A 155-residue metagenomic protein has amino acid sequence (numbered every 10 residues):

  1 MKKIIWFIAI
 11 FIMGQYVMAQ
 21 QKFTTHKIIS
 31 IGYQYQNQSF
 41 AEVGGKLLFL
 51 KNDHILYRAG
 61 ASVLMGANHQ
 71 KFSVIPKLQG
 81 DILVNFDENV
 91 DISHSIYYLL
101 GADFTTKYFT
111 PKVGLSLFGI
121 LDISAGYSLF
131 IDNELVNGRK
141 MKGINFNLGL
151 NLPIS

Functional and structural regions predicted by a protein language model:
M1-K27: Bacterial Sec-dependent N-terminal signal peptides
T25-Y35, I55-A67, I92-K107, I123-N133: Transmembrane beta-strand segments that form the barrel wall of outer-membrane beta-barrel proteins
I28-N85: Glycine- and aromatic-enriched membrane insertion/assembly motifs of diderm outer-membrane and organelle channel
N37, A67-K71, F86-E88, Y108-T110 (+2 more regions): Gram-negative outer-membrane beta-barrel proteins
V43-G45, L78-G80, L100, P111-V113 (+2 more regions): Membrane-embedded beta-strands of outer-membrane beta-barrel proteins, especially the hydrophobic/small aromatic
L47-F49, I82-V84, F104, V113-L117 (+1 more regions): Residue-level signature of outer-membrane beta-barrel architecture
N52-Y57, F86-V90, G119-A125, I154-S155: Repeated loop/turn-to-beta-strand initiation elements of outer-membrane beta-barrel proteins
K140-S155: Outer-membrane beta-barrel "beta-signal"
